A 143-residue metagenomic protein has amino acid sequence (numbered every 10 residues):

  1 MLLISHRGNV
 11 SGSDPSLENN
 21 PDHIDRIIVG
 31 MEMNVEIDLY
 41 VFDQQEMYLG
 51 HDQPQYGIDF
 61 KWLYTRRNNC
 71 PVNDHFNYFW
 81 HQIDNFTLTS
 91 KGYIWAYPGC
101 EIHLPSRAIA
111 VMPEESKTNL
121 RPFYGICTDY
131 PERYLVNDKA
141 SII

Functional and structural regions predicted by a protein language model:
M1-I143: Phosphate-group recognition and catalysis centered on beta-loop-alpha active-site segments
